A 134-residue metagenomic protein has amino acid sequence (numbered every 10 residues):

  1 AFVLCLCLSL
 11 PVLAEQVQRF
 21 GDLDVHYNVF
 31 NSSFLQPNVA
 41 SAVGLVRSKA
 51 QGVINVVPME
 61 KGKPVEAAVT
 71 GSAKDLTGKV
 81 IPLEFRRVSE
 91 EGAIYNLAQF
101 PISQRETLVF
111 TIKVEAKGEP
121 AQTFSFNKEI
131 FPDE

Functional and structural regions predicted by a protein language model:
S9-V12: N-terminal signal peptide c-region/cleavage motif recognized by signal peptidases
E15-V53: Beta-strand-rich domain onsets/edges
V53-M59, L97-Q99: Short edge beta-strand/loop segments characteristic of extracellular beta-sandwich folds
I81-E90: Solvent-exposed serine/threonine-rich low-complexity stretches and specific carbohydrate-binding patches
V88, N127-E134: Short beta-strand edge segments in extracellular beta-sheet folds
E90-L97: Aromatic sugar-binding surface patches on proteins that engage polysaccharides or sugar-phosphate polymers
P101, T111-T123: Short, exposed beta-strand-loop hairpins at the edges of beta-sheets in extracellular/periplasmic proteins
E106-F110: Exposed beta-strand face motif in extracellular beta-rich ectodomains
